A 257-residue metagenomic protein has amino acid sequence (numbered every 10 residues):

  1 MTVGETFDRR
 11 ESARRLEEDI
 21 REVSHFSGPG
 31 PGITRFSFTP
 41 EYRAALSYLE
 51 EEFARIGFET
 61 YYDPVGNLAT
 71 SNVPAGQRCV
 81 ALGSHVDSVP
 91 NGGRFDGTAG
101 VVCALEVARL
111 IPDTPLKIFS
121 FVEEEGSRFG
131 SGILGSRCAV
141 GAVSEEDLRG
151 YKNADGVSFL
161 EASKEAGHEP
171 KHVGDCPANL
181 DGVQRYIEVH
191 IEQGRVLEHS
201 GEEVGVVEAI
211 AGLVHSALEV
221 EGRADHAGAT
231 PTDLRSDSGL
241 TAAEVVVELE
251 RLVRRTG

Functional and structural regions predicted by a protein language model:
T2-P40, V122: N-terminal capping segment at the start of a domain
R15, D19-E22, F26, Y48 (+2 more regions): Generic non-transmembrane alpha-helical segments
H25-V73: A non-catalytic alpha/beta surface segment that caps or lines the substrate-entry region of metallo-dependent hydrolase
Y48, T98-E106, L240-E244: Short amphipathic alpha-helical face segments that pack within enzyme cores and frequently flank/anchor catalytic
I56, L68-A99, A217, H226: Catalytic-core environment of secreted peptidases
D63-V65, A81, T114-V122: Beta-strand segments within the central parallel beta-sheet cores of soluble alpha/beta enzyme folds
E106-P115: Flexible, small-residue-rich helix->loop connector segments that border functional cores
E123-E124, G130-G257: Midchain, well-structured core segments that form catalytic/ion-binding scaffolds
